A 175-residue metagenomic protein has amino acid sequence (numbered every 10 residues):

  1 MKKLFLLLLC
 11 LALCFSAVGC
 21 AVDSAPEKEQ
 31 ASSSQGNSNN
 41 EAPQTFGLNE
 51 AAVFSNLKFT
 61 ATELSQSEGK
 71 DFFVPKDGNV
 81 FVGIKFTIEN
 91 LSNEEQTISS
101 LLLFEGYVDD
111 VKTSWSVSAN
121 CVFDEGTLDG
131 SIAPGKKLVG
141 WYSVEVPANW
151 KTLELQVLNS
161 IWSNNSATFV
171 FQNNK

Functional and structural regions predicted by a protein language model:
M1-L4, L8: Positively charged n-region of N-terminal signal peptides that target proteins for export
L11-A12: Repetitive helical segments and hydrophobic/amphipathic motifs
F15-G19: C-terminal motif of bacterial Sec signal peptides marking the signal peptidase cleavage site
C20-K175: Conserved functional micro-motifs across diverse proteins
